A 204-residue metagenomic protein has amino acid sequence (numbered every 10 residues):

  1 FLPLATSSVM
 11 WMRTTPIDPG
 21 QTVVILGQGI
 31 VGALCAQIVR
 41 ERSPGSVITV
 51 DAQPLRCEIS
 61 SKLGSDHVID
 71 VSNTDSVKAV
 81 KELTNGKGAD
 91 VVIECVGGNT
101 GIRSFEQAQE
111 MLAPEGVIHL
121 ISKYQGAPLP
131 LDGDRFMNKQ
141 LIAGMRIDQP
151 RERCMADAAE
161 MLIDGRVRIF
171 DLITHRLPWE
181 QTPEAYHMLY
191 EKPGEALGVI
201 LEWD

Functional and structural regions predicted by a protein language model:
F1-T6, P54, T74, G86 (+4 more regions): Electropositive phosphate-/nucleotide-binding environments in soluble metabolic enzymes
F1-T74, K78: Mid-domain Rossmann-like dinucleotide-binding core that forms the NAD(H)/NADP(H) cofactor-binding site
T15, E58, L63-L141: Glycine-rich cofactor phosphate-binding loops and adjacent beta1-alpha1 units of small-molecule cofactor enzyme domains
P44-G45, G88, R166-D171: A local structural motif
A52-Q53, Y124, I147: Residues in the short beta-alpha loop(s) of Rossmann-like NAD(P)-binding domains
V68, L141-A143, L172, R176: Conserved beta-strand scaffold positions in the cores of enzyme catalytic domains, especially in NTP/NDP-utilizing
I102, E106-Q109, P114, E152-D204: C-terminal hydrophobic helical "lid"/dimerization subdomain of Rossmann-like NAD(P)H-dependent oxidoreductases
A143-Q149: Active-site PLP-lysine loop of aminotransferase-like
